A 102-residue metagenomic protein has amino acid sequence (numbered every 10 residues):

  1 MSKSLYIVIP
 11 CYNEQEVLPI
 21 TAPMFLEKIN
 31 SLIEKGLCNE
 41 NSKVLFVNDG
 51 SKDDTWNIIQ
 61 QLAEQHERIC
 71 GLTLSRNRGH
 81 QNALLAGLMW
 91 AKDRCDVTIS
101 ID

Functional and structural regions predicted by a protein language model:
S4-Y6, K43: Cell-envelope/extracellular polymer assembly enzymes that use nucleotide-activated donors
E14-K35: Short, well-formed alpha-helical segments that are part of the catalytic scaffolds of diverse glycosyltransferases
K28-N39, A91-D96: Alpha-helix termini
S42, R68-C70: Short, conserved active-site loop motifs that form the nucleotide-linked donor/cofactor pocket
N48-W56: A conserved acidic beta->alpha catalytic loop
A63-Q65, N82-V97: Active-site nucleotide-sugar/metal-binding loop of Leloir-type enzymes
T73-H80: Short, acidic/glycine-rich phosphate-metal binding loop used to engage nucleotide
